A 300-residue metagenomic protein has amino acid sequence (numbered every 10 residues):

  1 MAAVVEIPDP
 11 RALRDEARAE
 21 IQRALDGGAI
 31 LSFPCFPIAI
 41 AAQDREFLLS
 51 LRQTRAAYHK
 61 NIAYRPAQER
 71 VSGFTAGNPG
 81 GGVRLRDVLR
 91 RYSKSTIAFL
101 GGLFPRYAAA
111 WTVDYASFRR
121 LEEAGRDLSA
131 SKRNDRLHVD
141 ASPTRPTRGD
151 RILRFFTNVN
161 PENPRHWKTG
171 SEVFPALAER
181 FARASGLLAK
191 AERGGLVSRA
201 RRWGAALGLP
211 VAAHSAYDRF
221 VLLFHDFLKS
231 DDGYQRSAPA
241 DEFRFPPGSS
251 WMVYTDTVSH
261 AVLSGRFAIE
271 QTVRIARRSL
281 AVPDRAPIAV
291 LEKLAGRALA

Functional and structural regions predicted by a protein language model:
M1-F99, L103, E242-P246, S250: N-terminal auxiliary "cap/dimerization" subdomain that precedes the catalytic jelly-roll/cupin core of mononuclear
I7-A17, S129-D140, L228-R236: Short linear interaction motifs
R18-I21, V139-P146, A261: Catalytic micro-motifs at enzyme active sites that drive phosphoryl/nucleotidyl and oxygen chemistry
G28-I30, Y115, D150-F156, A240 (+1 more regions): Extracellular structured ligand-interaction cores
I97-A141: Extended, Lys/Arg-enriched charged tracts that mediate electrostatic binding to polyanionic substrates
R148-E162, A276: Short, conserved beta-strand element in jelly-roll/cupin
P164-S249: Double-stranded beta-helix
W167-T169, H225-A300: Catalytic core of Fe(II)/2-oxoglutarate
